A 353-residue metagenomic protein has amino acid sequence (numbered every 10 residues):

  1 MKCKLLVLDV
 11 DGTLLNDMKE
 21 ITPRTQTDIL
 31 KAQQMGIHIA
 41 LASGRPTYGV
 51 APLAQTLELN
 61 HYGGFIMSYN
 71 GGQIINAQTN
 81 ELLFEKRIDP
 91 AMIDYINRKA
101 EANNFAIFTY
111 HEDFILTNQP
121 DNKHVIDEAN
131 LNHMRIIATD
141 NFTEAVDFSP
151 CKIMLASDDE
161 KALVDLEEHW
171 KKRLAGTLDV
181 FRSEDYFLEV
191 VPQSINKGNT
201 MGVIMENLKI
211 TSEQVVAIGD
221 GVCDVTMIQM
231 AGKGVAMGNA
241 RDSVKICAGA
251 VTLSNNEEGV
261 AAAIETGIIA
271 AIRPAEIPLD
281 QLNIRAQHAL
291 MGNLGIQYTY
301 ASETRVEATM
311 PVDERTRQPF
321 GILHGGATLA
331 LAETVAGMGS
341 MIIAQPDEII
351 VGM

Functional and structural regions predicted by a protein language model:
M1-L5, T22, E189-R273: Mg2+-dependent phosphoryl-transfer enzymes with acidic/Ser/Thr/Gly-rich catalytic loops
K2-K19, I96, I228: Asp-based phosphoryl-transfer active-site loop
P23-H124: Active-site phosphate-binding/coordination module
T25, V50-A54, L166, W170 (+2 more regions): Hydrophobic packing residues within well-ordered alpha-helices of enzyme cores
A32, S43, N70, I153 (+3 more regions): Residue-level signal for inorganic ion chemistry
L57, Y62, N70, L174-G176 (+2 more regions): Short, structured coil segments at secondary-structure junctions
K99, N103-I218, V222: Conserved acidic, metal-coordinating active-site core of Asp-based, Mg2+-dependent phosphoryl-transfer enzymes
A270-M353: Terminal targeting signals and extreme-terminal segments of soluble enzymes
